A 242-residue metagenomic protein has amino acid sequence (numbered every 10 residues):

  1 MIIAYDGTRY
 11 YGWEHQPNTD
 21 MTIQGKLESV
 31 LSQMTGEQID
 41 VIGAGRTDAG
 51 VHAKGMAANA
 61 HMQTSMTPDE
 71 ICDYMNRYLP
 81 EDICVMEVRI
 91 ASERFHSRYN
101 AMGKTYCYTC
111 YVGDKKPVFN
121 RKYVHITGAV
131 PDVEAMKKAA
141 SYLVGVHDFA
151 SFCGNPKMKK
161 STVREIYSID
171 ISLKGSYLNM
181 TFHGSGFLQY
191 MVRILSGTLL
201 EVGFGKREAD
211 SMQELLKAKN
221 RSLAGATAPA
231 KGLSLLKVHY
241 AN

Functional and structural regions predicted by a protein language model:
M1-N242: Structured-RNA-binding interfaces characteristic of tRNA pseudouridine synthases
